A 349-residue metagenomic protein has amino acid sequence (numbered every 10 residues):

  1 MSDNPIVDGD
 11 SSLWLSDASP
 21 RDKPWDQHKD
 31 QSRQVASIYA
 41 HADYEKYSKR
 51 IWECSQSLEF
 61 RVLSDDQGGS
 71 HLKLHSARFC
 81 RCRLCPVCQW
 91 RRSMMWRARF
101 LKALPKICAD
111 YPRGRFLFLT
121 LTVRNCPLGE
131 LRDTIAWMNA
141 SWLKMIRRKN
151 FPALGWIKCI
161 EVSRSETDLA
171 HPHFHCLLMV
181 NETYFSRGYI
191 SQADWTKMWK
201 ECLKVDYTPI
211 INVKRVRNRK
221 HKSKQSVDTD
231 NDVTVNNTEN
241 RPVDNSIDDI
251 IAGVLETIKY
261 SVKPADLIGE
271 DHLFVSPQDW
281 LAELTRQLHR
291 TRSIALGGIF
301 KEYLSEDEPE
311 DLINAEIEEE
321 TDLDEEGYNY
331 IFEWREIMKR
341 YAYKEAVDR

Functional and structural regions predicted by a protein language model:
M1-A170, V180-R349: Right-hand nucleic-acid polymerase module
C176: Cys/His-rich zinc-coordinating modules
